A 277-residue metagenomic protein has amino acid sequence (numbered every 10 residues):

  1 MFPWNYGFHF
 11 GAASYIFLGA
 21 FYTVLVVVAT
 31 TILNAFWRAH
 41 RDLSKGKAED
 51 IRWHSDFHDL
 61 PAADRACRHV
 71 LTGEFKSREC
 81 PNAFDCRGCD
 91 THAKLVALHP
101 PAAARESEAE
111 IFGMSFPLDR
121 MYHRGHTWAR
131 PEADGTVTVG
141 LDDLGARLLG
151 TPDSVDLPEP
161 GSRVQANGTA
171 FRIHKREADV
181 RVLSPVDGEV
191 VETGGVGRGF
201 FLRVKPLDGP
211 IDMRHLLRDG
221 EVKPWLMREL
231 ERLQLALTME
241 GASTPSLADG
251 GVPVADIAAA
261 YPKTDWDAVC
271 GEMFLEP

Functional and structural regions predicted by a protein language model:
F2-P277: Contiguous, well-folded functional domains in the mature portion of proteins
